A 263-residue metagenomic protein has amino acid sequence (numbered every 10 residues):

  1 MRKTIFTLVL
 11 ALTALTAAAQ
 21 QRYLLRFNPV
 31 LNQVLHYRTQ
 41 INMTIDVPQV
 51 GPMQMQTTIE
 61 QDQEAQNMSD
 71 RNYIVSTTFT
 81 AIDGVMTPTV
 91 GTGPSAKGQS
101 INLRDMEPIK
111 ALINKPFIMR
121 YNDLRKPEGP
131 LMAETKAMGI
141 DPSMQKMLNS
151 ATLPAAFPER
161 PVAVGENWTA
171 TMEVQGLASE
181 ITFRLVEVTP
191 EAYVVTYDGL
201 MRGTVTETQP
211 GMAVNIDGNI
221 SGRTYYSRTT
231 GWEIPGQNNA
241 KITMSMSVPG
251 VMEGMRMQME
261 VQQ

Functional and structural regions predicted by a protein language model:
M1-T4: Positively charged n-region of N-terminal signal peptides that target proteins for export
L10-A18: Hydrophobic h-region of N-terminal signal peptides that target proteins for export in Gram-negative bacteria
Q20-K97, E166, A170-Q263: Acidic, serine/threonine-rich low-complexity disordered tracts
S69, R120-N122, P130-E134: Short beta-rich binding modules
I101, A133-P142, G203-T208: Short, positively charged
L103-I118: A glycine-biased structural micro-motif
Y121, P161, Y226-S227: Hydrophobic alpha-helical segments, especially N-terminal targeting/anchoring helices
E128, E134-V186: Extracytoplasmic beta-rich ectodomain segments of secreted or membrane-anchored proteins
